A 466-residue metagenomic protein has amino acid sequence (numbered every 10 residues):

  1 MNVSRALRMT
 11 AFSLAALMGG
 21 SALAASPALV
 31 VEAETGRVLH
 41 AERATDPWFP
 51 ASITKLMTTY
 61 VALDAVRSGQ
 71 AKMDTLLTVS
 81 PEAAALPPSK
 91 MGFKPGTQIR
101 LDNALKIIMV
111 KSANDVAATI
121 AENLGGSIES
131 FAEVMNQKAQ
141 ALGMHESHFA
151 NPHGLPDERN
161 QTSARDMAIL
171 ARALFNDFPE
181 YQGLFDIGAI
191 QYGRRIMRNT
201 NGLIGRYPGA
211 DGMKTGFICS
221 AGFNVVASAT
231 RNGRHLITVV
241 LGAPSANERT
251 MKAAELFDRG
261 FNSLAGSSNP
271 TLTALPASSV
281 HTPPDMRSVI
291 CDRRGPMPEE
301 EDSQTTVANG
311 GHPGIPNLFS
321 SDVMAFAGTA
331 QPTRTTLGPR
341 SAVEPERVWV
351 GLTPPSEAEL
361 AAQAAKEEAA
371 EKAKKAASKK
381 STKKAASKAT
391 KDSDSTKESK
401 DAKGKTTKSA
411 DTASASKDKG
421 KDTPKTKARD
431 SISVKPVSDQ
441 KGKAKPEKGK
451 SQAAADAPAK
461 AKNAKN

Functional and structural regions predicted by a protein language model:
M1-T10: Bacterial N-terminal signal peptides that target proteins for export
L14-R165, L174-F175: Active-site-adjacent loops and short helices of periplasmic peptidoglycan-processing enzymes
S80, K94, A308, K435-V437: A structural detector for beta-sheet-dominated domains
H148, P156-Q161, R165-K391, S395-K408 (+4 more regions): Domain-terminus/edge residues, biased toward the C-terminal soluble/receptor-binding domains of extracytoplasmic
T426-N466: Long, low-complexity, intrinsically disordered segments
